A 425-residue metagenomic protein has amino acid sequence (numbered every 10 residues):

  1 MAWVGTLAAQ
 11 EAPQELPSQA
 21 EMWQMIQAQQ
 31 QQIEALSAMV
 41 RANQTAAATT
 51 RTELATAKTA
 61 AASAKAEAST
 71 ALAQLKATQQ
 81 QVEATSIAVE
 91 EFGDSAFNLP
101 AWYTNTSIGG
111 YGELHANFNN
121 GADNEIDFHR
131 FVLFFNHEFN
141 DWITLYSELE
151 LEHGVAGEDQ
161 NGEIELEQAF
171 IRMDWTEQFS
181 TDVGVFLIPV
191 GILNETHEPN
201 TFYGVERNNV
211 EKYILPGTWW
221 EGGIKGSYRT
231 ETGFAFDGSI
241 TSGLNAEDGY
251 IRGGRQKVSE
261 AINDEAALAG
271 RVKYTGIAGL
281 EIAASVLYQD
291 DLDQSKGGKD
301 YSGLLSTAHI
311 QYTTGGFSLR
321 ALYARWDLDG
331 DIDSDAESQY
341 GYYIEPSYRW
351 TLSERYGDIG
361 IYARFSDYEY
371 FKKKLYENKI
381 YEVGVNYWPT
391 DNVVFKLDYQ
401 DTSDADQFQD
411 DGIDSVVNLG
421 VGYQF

Functional and structural regions predicted by a protein language model:
L7-E113, F425: N-terminal periplasmic/intermembrane-space "pro-region" immediately following the signal or transit peptide
D94-A246, D264-A269, K273-E281, Y343-R349 (+3 more regions): Outer membrane beta-barrel
A116-N117, V205-V210, R252-Q256, D290-Q294 (+3 more regions): Extracytoplasmic loops and strand-loop junctions of Gram-negative outer membrane beta-barrel proteins
G121-D127, E158-L166, I214-T218, V258-E265 (+4 more regions): Replace "Gram-negative outer membrane beta-barrel proteins" with "bacterial and organellar outer membrane beta-barrel
K273-F371, Y423: Detector for outer-membrane/organellar transmembrane beta-barrel domains, recognizing the amphipathic beta-strand
G384-D398: C-terminal closing repeat unit and adjoining cap/tail of repeat-based domains
I413-F425: Outer-membrane beta-barrel "beta-signal"
